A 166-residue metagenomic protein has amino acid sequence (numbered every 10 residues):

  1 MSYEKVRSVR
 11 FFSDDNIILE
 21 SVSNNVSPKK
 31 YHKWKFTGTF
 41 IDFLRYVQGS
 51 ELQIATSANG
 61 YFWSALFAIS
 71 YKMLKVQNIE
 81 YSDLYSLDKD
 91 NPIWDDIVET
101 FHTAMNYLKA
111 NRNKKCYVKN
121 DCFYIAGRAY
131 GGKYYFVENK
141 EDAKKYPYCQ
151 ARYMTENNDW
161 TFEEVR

Functional and structural regions predicted by a protein language model:
S2-N16: Short, extreme N-terminal segment that most often corresponds to the first beta-strand
R7-F11, K114-D121: A short beta-strand micro-motif
F11, I17-S21, F36: Short linear proline/tyrosine/threonine-rich motifs used for host-factor recruitment and membrane trafficking/assembly
F11-D14, P28, N111-R112, E138: Short, ordered beta-strand-loop transition motifs
E20-S21, Y124-G131: Short beta-strand segments and strand-loop junctions that repeat across beta-rich extracellular domains
N25-H32, G38-H102, Y130-K133, V137-C149: Acidic, low-complexity, intrinsically disordered interaction modules
D90-L108, A151, T155-T161, V165: Ampiphathic alpha-helical segments that act as solvent-exposed interaction surfaces
N106-C116: Short domain-boundary/entry signatures in modular proteins, especially in secreted/extracellular architectures
